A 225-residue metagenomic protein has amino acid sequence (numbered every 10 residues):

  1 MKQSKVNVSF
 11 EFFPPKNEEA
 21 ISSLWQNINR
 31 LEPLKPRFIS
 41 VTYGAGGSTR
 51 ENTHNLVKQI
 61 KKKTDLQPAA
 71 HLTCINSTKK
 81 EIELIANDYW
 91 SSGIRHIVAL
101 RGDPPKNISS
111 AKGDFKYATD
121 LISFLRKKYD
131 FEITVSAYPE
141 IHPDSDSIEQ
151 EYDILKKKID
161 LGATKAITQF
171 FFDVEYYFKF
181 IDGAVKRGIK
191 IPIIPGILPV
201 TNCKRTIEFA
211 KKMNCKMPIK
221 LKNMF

Functional and structural regions predicted by a protein language model:
M1-V41: Conserved N-terminal beta1-alpha1 strand-loop-helix module at the mouth
V6-P14, R37-V41, P68-L72, I97-A99 (+4 more regions): Hydrophobic faces of well-ordered beta-strands that scaffold small-molecule active sites in alpha/beta enzyme cores
N7-S23, P68-K80, E132-Q150, F225: Active-site mouth loops of central-metabolism enzymes
F12-K16, Y43-G47, L72-N76, R101-P105 (+3 more regions): Active-site-proximal loop/turn and secondary-structure-junction residues that shape catalytic pockets, frequently
E19, G113, Y117-Y138, G188-F225: Active-site pocket-lining/capping segments in soluble small-molecule metabolic enzymes
A20-I21, G47-Q59, T78-L84, D103-L125 (+2 more regions): Active-site-adjacent beta->alpha loops and helix N-cap segments on the catalytic face of soluble alpha/beta enzymes
D144-A166, Y176: Active-site glycine-rich loop that binds ribose-phosphate moieties when present
